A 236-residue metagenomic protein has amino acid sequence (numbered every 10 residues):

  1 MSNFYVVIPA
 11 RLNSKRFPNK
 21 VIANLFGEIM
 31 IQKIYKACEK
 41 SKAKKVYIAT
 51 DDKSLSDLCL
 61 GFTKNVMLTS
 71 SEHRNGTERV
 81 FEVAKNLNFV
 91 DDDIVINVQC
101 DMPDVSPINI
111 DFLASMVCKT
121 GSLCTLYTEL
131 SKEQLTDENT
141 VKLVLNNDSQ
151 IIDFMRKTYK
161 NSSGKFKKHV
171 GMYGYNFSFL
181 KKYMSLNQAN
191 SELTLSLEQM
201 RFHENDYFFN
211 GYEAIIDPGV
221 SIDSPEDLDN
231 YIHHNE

Functional and structural regions predicted by a protein language model:
S2-T50: N-terminal glycine-rich phosphate-binding loop and ensuing alpha1 helix
A43, D91-D92, K119-S122, Y207: Short, high-confidence coil segments that cap the C-terminus of an alpha-helix and link into the following beta-strand
Y47, K53-F112: Short phosphate-binding loop-to-helix
T50-D51, V105, Y175, D223: A conserved hydrophobic position in a structured secondary element of the catalytic/binding core that shapes
V105-S191: Conserved core of the sugar-phosphate nucleotidyltransferase
F166-E236: Conserved alpha/beta core of the MobA/IspD/sugar-nucleotide pyrophosphorylase nucleotidyltransferase superfamily
